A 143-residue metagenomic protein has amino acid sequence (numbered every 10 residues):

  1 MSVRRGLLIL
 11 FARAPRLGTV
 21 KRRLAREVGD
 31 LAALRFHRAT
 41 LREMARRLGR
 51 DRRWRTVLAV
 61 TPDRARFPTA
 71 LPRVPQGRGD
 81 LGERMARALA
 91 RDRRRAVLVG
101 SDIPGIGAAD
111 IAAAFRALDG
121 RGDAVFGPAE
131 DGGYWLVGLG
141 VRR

Functional and structural regions predicted by a protein language model:
M1-L24: N-terminal nucleotide-binding beta1-loop-alpha1 segment
F11-R16, P62, E130-G132: Short glycine-enriched loops at secondary-structure junctions
R23-A32, P72-V74: Short glycine-enriched, charge-decorated loop/helix-capping segments at active-site entrances that position
R35-W54: A short, N-terminal amphipathic alpha-helix
A59-A65: Short, polar loop motifs at secondary-structure junctions
R66-A96: Short phosphate-binding loop-to-helix
V99-S101: Active-site acidic Asp-centered loop
I106-G132: Conserved donor-nucleotide/metal-binding helix-loop-beta segment in metal-dependent transferases, i.e., the alpha-helix
